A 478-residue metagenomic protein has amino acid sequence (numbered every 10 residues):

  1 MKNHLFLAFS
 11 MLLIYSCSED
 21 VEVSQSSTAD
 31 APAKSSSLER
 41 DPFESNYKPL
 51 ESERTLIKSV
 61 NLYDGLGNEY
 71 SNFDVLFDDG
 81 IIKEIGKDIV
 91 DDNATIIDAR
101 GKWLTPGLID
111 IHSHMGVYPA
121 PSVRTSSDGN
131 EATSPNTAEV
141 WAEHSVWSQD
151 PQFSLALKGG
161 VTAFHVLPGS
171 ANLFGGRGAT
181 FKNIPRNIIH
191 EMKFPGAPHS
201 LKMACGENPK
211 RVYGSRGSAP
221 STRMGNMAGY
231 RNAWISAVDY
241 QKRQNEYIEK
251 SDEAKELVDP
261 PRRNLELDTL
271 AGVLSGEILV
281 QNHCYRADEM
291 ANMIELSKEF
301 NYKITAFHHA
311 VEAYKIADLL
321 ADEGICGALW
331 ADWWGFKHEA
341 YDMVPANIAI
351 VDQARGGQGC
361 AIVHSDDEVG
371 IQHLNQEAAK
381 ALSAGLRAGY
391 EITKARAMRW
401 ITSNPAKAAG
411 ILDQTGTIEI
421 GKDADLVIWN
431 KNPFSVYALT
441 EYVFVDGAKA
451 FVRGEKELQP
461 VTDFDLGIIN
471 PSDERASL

Functional and structural regions predicted by a protein language model:
K2-A8: Sec-dependent signal peptide recognition, specifically the positively charged N-region followed immediately by
I14-S16: C-terminal motif of bacterial Sec signal peptides marking the signal peptidase cleavage site
S18-D20: Bacterial signal peptide processing site
E39-R54, L62, L66-T105, S122: Histidine-rich, glycine-flanked metal-binding segment
S45-N46, A120-P121, S127-T133, T137-V140 (+5 more regions): His/Asp/Glu-enriched, well-ordered alpha-helical/loop segment that forms or immediately abuts the divalent-metal
E53-I57, V90-E143, K158: Replace "His-x-His-based motif
V60, K407, E419-F464: C-terminal cap of metal-dependent C-N hydrolases
Q152, L157-H308, L439, D473 (+1 more regions): Polyanionic/metal-chelating signatures
